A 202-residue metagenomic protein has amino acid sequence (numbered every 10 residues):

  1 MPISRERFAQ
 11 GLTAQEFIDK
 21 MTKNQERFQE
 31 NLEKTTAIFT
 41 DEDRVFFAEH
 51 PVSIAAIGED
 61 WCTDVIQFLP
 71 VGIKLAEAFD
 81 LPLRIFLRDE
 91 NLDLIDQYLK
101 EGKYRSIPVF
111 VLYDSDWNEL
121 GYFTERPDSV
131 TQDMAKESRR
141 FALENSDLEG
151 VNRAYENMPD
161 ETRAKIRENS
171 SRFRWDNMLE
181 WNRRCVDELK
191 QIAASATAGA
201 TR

Functional and structural regions predicted by a protein language model:
M1-V52, E77-P82, R88, D96-S106 (+1 more regions): Non-globular targeting/processing and membrane-anchoring segments
A37, V65-Q67, D93-L94: Short amphipathic alpha-helical surface micro-motifs
D43-K74: Local sequence-structure signature of Cys/Sec-based thiol-disulfide redox active-site neighborhoods
D60, E90-I95: Structural microenvironment flanking redox-active thiols in thiol-disulfide oxidoreductases
